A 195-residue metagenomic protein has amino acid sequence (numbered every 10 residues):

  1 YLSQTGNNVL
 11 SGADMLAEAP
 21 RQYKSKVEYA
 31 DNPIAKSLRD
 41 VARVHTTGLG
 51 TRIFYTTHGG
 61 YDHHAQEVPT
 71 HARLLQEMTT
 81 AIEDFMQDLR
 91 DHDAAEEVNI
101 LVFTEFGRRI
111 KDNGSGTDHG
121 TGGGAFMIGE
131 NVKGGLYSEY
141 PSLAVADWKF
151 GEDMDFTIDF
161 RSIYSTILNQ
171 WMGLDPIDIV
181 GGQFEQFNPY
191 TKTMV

Functional and structural regions predicted by a protein language model:
Y1-D91, K111, G124, E130-V195: Feature for exported/extracytoplasmic and membrane-associated proteins, marking the mature portion
I82, M86-G114, H119-T121: Metal-dependent active-site segment of extracytoplasmic phospho-/sulfohydrolases and closely related
